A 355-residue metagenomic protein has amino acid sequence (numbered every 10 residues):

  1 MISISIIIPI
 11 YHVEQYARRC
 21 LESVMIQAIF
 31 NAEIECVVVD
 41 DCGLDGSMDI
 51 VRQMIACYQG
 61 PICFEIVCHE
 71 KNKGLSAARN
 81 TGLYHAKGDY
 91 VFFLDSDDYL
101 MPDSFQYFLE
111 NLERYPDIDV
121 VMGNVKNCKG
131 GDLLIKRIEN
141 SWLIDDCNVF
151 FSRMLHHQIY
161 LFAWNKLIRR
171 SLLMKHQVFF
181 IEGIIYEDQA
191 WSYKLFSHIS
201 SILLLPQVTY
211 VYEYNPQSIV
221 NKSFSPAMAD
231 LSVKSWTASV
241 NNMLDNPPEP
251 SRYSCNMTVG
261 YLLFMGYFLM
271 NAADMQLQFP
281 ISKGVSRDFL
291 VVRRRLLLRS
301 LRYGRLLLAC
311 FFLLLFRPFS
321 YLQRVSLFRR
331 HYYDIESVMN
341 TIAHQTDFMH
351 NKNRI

Functional and structural regions predicted by a protein language model:
I2-S5, S23, E35, A190: Cell-envelope/extracellular polymer assembly enzymes that use nucleotide-activated donors
V13-Q27: Short, well-formed alpha-helical segments that are part of the catalytic scaffolds of diverse glycosyltransferases
D40-I50, K71: A conserved acidic beta->alpha catalytic loop
H69-A86, Y107: Glycine-rich, basic loop-to-helix element that forms the pyrophosphate-binding segment of sugar-nucleotide handling
V91: Short aromatic/hydrophobic "clamp" motif used to bind/position activated sugar donors
S96-L203, E213-M228: Donor-binding/catalytic cores of nucleotide-activated saccharide and glycerol-phosphate transferases/polymerases
T209-P216, K222-P250, Y267-L296: Catalytic core of nucleotide-sugar-dependent glycosyltransferases
D274-I355: Membrane-interface aromatic/basic loop that binds lipid-linked glycans or pyrophosphate carriers, typified by
